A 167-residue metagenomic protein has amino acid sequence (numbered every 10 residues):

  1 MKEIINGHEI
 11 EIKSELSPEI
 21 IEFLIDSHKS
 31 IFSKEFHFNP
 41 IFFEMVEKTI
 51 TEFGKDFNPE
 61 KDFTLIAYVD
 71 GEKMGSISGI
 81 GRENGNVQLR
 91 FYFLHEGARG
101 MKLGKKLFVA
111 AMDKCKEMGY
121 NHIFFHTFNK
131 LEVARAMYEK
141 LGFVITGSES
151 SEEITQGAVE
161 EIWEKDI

Functional and structural regions predicted by a protein language model:
E3-E9, S17-I20, N121-F124, F128-I167: C-terminal "cap" of GNAT-fold acetyltransferases
N6-F91, H95-G97, F108-A110, K114 (+3 more regions): Acetyl-CoA-dependent GNAT
G71, G75, K102-G104, G142: Conserved phosphate-binding and hydrolysis motifs of nucleotide-dependent enzymes
V87, M101, E161: Glycine-centered loop/turn positions within well-structured domains that cap or flank conserved ligand/cofactor-binding
H95-M101, N129-K130: Active-site acidic-Proline motif in GNAT/NAT acetyltransferases
